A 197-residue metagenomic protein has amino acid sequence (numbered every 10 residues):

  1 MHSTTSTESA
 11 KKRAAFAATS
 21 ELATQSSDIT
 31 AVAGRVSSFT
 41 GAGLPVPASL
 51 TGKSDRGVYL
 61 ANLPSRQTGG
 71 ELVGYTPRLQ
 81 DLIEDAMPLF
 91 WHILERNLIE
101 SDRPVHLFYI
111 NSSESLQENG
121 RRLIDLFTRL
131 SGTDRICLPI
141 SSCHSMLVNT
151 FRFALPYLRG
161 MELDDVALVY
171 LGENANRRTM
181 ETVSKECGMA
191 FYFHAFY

Functional and structural regions predicted by a protein language model:
M1-S3, F196-Y197: Short, solvent-exposed mixed-charge patches
H2-D125: N-terminal, charge-rich interaction modules
P88-H92, D125, R129, F153 (+2 more regions): Charged/polar, solvent-exposed surface patches and flexible loops
P104-A167: Mature extracytoplasmic domains of secretory-pathway proteins
L168-G172: Short internal beta-strands
E173-Y197: C-terminal partner/receptor-binding element of secreted or periplasmic proteins
